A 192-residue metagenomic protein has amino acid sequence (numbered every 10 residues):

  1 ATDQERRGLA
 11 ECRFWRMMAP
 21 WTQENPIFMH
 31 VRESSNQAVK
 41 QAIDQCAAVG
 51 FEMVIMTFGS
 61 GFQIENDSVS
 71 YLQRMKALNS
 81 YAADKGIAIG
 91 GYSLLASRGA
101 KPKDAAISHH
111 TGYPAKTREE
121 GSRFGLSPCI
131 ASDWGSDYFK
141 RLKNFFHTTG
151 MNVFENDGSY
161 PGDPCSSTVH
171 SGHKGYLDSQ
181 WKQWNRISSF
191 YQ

Functional and structural regions predicted by a protein language model:
A1-K103: Conserved structural scaffold segments of CAZyme catalytic domains across common CAZy folds
T57-Q192: Aromatic- and carboxylate-enriched substrate-binding clefts and catalytic-loop regions of carbohydrate-active enzymes
